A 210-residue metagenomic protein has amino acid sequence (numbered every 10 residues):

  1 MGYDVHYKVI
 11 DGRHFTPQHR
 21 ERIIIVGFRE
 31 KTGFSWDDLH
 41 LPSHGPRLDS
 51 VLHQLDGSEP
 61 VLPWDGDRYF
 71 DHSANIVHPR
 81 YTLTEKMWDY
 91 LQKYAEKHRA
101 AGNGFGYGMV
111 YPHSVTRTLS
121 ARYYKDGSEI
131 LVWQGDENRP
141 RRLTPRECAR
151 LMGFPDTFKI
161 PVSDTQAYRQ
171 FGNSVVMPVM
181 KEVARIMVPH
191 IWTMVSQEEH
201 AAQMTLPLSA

Functional and structural regions predicted by a protein language model:
M1-R117: Class I S-adenosyl-L-methionine
H78-A210: C-terminal target-recognition/interaction regions appended to catalytic cores
